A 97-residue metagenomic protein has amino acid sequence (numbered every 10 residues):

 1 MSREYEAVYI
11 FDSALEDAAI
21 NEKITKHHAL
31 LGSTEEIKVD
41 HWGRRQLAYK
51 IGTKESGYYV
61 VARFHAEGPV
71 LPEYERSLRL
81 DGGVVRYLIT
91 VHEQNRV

Functional and structural regions predicted by a protein language model:
S2-V97: Structured, basic alpha/beta domains of bacterial-type, RNA-associated proteins
